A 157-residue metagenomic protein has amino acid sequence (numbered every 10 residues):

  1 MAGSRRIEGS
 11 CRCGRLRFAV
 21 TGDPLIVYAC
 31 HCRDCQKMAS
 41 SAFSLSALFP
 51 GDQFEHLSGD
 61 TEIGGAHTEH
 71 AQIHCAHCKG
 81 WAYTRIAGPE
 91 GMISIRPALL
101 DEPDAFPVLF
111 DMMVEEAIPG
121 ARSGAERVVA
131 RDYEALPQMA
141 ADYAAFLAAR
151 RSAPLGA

Functional and structural regions predicted by a protein language model:
M1-S10, R15-A157: A short Gly-Trp-Pro
